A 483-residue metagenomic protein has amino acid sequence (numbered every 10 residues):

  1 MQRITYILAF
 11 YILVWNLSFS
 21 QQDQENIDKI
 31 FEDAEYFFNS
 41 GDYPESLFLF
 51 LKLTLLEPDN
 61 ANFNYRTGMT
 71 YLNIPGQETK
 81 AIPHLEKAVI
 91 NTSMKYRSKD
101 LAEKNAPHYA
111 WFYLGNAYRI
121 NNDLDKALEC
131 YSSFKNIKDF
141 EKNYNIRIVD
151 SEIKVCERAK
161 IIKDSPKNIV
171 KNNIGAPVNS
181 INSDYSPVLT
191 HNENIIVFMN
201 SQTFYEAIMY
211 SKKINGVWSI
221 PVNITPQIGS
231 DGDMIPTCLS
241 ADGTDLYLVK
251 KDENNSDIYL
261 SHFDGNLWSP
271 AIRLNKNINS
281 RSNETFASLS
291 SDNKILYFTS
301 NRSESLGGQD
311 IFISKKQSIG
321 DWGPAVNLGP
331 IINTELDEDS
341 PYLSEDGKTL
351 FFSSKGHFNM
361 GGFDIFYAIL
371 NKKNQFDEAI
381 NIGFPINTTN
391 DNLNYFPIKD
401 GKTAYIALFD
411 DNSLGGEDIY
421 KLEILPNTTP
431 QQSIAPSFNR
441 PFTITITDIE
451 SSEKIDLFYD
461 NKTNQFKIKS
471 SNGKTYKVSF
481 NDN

Functional and structural regions predicted by a protein language model:
E25-L56: Alpha-helical segment of the N-proximal tetratricopeptide repeat
D28, K99, E103-A106, Y113 (+2 more regions): Short, conserved micro-motifs composed of acidic
E35, M69-T70, N116: Residue-level recognition of tetratricopeptide repeat
S40, I74-P75, N121: Structural motif corresponding to the intra-repeat A-B loop/turn of tetratricopeptide repeats
D460-N483: Short Pro-Gly-centered beta-turn/loop motif in secreted/extracellular proteins
